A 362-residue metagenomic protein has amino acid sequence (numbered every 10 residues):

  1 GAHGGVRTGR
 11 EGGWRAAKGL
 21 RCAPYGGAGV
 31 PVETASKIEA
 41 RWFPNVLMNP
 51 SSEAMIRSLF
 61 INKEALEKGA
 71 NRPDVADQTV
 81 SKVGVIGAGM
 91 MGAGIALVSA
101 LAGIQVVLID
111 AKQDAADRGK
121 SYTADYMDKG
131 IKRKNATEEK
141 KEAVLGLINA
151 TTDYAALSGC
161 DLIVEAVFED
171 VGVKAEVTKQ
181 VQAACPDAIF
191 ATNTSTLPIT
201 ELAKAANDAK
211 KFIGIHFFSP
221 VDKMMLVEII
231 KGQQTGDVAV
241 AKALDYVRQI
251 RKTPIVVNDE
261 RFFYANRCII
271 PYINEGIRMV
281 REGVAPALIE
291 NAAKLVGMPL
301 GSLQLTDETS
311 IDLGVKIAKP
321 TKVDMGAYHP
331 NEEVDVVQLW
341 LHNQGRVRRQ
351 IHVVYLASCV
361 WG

Functional and structural regions predicted by a protein language model:
G1-G362: N-terminal glycine-rich phosphate-binding loop for ADP-containing cofactors
